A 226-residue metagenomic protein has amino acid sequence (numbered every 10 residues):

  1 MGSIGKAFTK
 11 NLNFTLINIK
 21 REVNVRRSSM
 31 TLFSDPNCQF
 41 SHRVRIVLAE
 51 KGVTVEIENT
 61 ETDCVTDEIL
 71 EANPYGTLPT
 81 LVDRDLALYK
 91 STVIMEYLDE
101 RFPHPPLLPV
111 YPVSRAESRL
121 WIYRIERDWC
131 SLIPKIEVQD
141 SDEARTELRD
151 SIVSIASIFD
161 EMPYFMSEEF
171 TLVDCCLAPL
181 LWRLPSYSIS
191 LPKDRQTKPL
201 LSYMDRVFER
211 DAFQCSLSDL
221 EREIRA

Functional and structural regions predicted by a protein language model:
G2-S157, P163, E169: GST-like domain detector, emphasizing the conserved glutathione-binding G-site in the N-terminal thioredoxin-like
R43, L120, R124, S154 (+3 more regions): Alpha-helical scaffold segments in carbohydrate-active enzymes
E71, E209, S218: Phosphate-coordinating loops and pocket residues in cytosolic domains that bind phosphorylated ligands
D99-P103, E126, D160, L181 (+3 more regions): Hydrophobic/aromatic-lined pockets within catalytic cores
P106-P109, E143, L191-R195, D205: A general boundary/transition motif marking the beginning of the first structured unit of a protein
C130, A212-C215: Residue-level signal for secondary-structure boundary elements
F165-S190, R195-L201, V207, Q214-L217: GST superfamily/GST-like fold recognition
E221-A226: Carbohydrate-binding/catalytic loop surfaces
